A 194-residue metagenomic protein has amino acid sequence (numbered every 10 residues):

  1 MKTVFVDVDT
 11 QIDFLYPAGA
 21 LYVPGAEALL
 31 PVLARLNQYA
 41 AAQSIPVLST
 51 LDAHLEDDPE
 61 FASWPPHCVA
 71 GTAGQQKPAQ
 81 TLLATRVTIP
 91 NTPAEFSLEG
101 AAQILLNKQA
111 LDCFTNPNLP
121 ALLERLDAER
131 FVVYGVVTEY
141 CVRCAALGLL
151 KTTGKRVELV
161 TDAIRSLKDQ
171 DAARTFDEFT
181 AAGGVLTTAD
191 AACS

Functional and structural regions predicted by a protein language model:
M1-F5: Extreme N-terminal starter segment of soluble prokaryotic enzymes
V6-V8, L51, T161: Active-site flanking residues adjacent to catalytic metal/cofactor-binding acidic residues
I12, Y16, L55, R165: Short, glycine/acidic-enriched loop or turn micro-motifs at the edges of active sites
A18-A26, S63-C68: Short glycine-enriched, charge-decorated loop/helix-capping segments at active-site entrances that position
P31-R130: Active-site alpha/beta core segments
L36-Y39, R143-K151: Histidine-anchored nucleotide/phosphate-binding helix
L106, V185-S194: Short acidic-hydrophobic, aromatic-tinged amphipathic segments that line or gate anion-handling sites
V132-G135, R156-K168, A189-D190: A short glycine-rich beta-strand->turn/loop micro-motif centered on a GG-aromatic cluster
